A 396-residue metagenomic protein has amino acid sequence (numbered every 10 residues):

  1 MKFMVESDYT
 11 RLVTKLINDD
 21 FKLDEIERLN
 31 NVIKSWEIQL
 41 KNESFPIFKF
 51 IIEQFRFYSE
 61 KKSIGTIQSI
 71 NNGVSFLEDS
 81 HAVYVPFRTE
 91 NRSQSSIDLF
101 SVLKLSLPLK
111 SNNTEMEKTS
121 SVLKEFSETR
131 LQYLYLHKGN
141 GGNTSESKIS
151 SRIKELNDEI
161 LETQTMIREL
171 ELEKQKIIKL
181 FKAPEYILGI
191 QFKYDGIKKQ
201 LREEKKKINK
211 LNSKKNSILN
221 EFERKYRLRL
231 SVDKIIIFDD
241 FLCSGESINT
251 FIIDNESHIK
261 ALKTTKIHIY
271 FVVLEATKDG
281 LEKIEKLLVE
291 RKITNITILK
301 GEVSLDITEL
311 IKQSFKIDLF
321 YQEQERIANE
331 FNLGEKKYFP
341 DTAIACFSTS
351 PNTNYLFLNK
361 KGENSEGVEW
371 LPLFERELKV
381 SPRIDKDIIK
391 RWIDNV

Functional and structural regions predicted by a protein language model:
K2-S35, Q39-I52, S63, I70 (+6 more regions): PRPP-dependent phosphoribosyltransferase catalytic core
P46-K61, K206, D233, F238-G245: Acidic/glycine-enriched edge-of-secondary-structure segments
I64, S69-D79, V83-N91: Extended, H/D-rich, highly charged conserved domains that either
G73-S80, Y226-S231, L262-T265: Flexible, charged surface loops at secondary-structure boundaries
H81-V83, K234-I236, Y270: Structural motif
A82, R88-S231, C243-T250: Short, glycine/charge-rich flexible loops or terminal/linker lids adjacent to PRPP-binding catalytic cores
V85-T89, D239, G301-V303: Short loop/turn segments at strand-loop or loop-helix junctions that form parts of catalytic or ligand-binding pockets
P86, Y135-L136, V273, K300: Structural signal for conserved beta-strand scaffold positions within catalytic alpha/beta enzyme cores
